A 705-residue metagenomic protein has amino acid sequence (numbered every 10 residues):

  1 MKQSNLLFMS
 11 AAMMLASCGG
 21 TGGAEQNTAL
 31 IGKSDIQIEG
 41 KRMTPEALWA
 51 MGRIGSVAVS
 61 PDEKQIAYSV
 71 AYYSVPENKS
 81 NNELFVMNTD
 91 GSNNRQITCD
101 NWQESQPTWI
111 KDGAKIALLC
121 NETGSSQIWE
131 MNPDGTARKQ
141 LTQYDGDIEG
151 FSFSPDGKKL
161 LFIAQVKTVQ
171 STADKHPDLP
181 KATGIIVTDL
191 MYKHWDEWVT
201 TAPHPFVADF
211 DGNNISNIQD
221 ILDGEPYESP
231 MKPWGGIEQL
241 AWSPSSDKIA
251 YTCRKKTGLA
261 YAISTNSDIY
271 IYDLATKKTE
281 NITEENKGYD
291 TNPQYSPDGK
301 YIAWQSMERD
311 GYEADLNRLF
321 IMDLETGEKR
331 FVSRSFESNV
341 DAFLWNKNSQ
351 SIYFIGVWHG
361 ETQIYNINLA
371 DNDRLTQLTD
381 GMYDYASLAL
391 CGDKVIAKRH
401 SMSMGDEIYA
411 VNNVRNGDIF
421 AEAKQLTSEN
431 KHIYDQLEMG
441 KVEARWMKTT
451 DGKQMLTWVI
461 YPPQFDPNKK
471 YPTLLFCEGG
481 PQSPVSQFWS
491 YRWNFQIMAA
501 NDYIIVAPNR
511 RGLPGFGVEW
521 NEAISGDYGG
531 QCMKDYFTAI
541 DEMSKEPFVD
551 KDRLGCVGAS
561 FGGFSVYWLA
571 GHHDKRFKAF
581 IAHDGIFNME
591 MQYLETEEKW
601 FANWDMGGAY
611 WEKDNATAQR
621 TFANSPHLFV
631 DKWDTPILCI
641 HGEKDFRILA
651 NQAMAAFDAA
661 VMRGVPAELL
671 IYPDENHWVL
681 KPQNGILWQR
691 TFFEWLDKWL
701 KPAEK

Functional and structural regions predicted by a protein language model:
A16-S17: C-terminal motif of bacterial Sec signal peptides marking the signal peptidase cleavage site
E25-I31, N82, Q165-G224, T252-D268 (+4 more regions): Predominantly five- to eight-bladed beta-propeller fold
E46-N82: Beta-strand-rich domains and repeat architectures in extracellular enzymes and scaffolds, especially beta-propellers
M51-I66, N101-A117, R138, D145-L160 (+13 more regions): Conserved beta-propeller blade repeats
P76-N81, N121-S126, E197-T201, A260-S267 (+3 more regions): Short, solvent-exposed loop/turn segments at conserved positions within beta-propeller repeat blades
N88-S92, N132-T136, F210-N213, D273-K277 (+3 more regions): Short loop/turn segments that connect beta-strands within beta-propeller blades
T257, F420-A421, T427-D552, A559 (+1 more regions): Cap/lid segment of the alpha/beta-hydrolase catalytic domain
N494, A499, A507-K705: Active-site-proximal cap/loop segments of hydrolase catalytic domains
